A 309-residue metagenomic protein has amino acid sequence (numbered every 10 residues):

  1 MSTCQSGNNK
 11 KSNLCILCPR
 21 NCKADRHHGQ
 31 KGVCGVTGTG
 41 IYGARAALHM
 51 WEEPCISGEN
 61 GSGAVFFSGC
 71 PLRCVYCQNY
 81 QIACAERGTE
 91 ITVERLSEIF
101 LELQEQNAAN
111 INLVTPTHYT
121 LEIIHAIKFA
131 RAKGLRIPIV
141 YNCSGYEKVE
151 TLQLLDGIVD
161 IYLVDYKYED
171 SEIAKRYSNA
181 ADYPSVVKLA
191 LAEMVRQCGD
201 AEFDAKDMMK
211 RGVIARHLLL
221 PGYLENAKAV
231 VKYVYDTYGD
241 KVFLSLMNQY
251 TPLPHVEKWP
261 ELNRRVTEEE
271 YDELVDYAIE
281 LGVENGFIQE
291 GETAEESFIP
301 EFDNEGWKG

Functional and structural regions predicted by a protein language model:
M1-K31, G199-G309: Auxiliary Fe-S-binding modules of radical SAM enzymes
Q30, C34-G157, I161, D170-S171: Conserved Radical SAM active-site core
G63, I111, I139-Y141, Y162-V164 (+3 more regions): Hydrophobic faces of well-ordered beta-strands that scaffold small-molecule active sites in alpha/beta enzyme cores
A83, T120, G145-K148, Y166-P184 (+3 more regions): Conserved radical SAM core fold
I91, H118, S178-V186, G222 (+2 more regions): Alpha-helix N-cap and loop-to-helix initiation/capping positions
A126-P138, L189-M194, E268-L274: Alpha-helix-loop-beta-strand connector modules within alpha/beta enzyme cores
D156-S171, K241-Y250: Non-cysteine beta-strand/loop elements that form the S-adenosyl-L-methionine
K175-K206: Anionic-ligand binding region
